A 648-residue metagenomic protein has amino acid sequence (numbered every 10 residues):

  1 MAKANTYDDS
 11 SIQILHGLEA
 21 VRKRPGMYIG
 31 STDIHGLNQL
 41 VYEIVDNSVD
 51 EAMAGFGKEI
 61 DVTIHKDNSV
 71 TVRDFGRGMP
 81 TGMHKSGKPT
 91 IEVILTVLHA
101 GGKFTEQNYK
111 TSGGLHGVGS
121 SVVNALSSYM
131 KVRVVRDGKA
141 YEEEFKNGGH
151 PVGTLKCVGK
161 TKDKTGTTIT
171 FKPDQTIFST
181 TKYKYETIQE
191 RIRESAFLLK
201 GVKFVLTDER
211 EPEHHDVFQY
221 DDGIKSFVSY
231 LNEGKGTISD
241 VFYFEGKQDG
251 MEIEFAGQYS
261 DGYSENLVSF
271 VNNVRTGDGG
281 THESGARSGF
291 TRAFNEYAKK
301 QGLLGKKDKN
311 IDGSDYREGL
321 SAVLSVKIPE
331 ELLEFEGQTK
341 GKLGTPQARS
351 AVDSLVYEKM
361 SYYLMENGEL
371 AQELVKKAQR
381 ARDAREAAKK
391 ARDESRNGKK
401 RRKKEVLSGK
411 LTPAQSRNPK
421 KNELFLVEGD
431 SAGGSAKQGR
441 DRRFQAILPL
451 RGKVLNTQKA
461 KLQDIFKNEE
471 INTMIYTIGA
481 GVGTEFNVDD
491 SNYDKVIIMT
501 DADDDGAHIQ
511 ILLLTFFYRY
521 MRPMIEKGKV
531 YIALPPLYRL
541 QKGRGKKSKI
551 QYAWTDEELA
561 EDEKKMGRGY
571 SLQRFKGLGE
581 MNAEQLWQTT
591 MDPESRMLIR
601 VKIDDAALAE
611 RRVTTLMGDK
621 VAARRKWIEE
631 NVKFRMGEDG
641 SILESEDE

Functional and structural regions predicted by a protein language model:
M1-S11, L18, L40-Y42, D50-A52 (+11 more regions): GHKL-family ATPase ATP-binding module
K23-Y42: Conserved short strand/loop->alpha-helix "switch" segment adjacent to the catalytic nucleotide/phosphoryl-transfer site
D50-E51, G78-M79, D504-D505: Residues immediately C-terminal
T81-G101: Short conserved segment of the HATPase_c
I94, A100-E106, A286, D464-G479: Surface-exposed acidic, glycine/proline-enriched linker/cap segments that occur as 15-30-residue helix-coil
D383-K403, N418-E423, G434, Q438-R440 (+2 more regions): C-terminal interaction appendages of subunits in large macromolecular complexes
